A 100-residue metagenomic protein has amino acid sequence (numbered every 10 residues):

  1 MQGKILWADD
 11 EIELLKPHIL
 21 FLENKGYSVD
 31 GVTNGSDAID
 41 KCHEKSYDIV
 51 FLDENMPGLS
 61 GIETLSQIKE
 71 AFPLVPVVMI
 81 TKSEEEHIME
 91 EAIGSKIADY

Functional and structural regions predicted by a protein language model:
D9, D53, T81: Active-site residues of response regulator receiver
I12-D30: Two-component/phosphorelay signaling modules centered on CheY-like receiver
L15, P57, T81: The feature encodes the CheY-like receiver
T33-D37, S60-E63: Acidic catalytic/metal-coordinating carboxylates
D40, I62-F72: Short amphipathic alpha-helix used as the core "switch/output" element in two-component signaling
S46-F51: Active-site beta3 strand of CheY-like receiver
E63, E84-Y100: Alpha4 helix (beta4-alpha4-beta5 surface) of REC/receiver domains from two-component response regulators
L74-E84: A short, hydrophobic beta-strand element within the central beta-sheet of small alpha/beta folds
